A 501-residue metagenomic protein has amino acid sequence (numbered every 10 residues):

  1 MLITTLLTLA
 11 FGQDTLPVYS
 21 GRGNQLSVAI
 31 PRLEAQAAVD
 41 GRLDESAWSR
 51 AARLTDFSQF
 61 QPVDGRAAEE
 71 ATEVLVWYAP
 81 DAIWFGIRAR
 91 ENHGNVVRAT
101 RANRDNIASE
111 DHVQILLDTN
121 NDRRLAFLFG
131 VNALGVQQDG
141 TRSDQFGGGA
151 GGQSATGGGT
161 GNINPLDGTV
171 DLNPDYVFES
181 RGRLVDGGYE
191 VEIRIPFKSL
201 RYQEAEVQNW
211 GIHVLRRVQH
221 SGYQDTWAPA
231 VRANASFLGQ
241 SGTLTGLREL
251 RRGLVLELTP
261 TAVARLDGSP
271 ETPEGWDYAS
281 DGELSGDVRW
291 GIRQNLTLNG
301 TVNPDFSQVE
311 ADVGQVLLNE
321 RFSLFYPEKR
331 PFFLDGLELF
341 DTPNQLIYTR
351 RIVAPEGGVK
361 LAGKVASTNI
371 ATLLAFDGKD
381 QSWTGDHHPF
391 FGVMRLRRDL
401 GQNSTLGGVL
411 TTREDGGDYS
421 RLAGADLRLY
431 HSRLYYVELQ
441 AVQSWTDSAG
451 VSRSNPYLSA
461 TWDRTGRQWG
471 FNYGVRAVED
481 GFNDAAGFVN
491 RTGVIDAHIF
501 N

Functional and structural regions predicted by a protein language model:
M1-T8: Bacterial N-terminal signal peptides
F11-D399, T405-G407, G417: Structural preference for beta-rich elements and adjacent junctions enriched in aromatics
A262, L374-F376, L410-T412, A425 (+3 more regions): Active-site proximal loops enriched in glycine and acidic residues that flank catalytic Cys/His/Asp and coordinate
L284-G291, G357-G363, H388-L400, R421-V437 (+2 more regions): Feature captures outer-membrane beta-barrel proteins of Gram-negative bacteria and organelles
T297, N303, A311-D312, G417 (+2 more regions): Extended, well-ordered alpha-helical scaffold/bundle regions in very large, multi-domain proteins
F306-R351, L439-Q440, D447-F500: Extracellular/periplasmic loop regions
R351-P355, Q381-H388, R413-L422, S444-S454 (+1 more regions): Solvent-exposed loop/turn segments connecting transmembrane beta-strands in outer-membrane beta-barrel proteins
